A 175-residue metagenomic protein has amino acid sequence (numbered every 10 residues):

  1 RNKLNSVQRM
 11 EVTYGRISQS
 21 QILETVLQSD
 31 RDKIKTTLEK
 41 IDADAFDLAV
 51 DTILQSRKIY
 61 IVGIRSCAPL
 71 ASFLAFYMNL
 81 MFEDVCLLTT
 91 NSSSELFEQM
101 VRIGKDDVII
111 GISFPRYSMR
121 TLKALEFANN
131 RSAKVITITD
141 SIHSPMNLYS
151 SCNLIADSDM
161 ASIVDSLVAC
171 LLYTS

Functional and structural regions predicted by a protein language model:
R1-D44: HTH-adjacent hinge/linker in prokaryotic transcriptional regulators
D30-R131, L148: Mid-protein regulatory/catalytic core that forms ligand/cofactor-binding pockets and protein-protein interaction
T89, I136-T139: Short beta-strand elements of ligand-binding domains
S113-P115, T139, L154-V164: Short beta->alpha connector loops at strand-helix junctions that form conserved, small/polar/Pro-enriched
S132-T137, S151-C152: Membrane-associated lipid acylation/remodeling enzymes share a hydrophobic transmembrane-juxtamembrane segment
I138-Y149: Short, glycine/polar-rich helix-capping loops at beta-to-alpha or helix-loop-helix junctions that flank or form
D165-A169: Short alpha-helix boundary/capping segments
Y173-T174: Conserved small/polar residues in nucleotide/adenosyl-binding loops
